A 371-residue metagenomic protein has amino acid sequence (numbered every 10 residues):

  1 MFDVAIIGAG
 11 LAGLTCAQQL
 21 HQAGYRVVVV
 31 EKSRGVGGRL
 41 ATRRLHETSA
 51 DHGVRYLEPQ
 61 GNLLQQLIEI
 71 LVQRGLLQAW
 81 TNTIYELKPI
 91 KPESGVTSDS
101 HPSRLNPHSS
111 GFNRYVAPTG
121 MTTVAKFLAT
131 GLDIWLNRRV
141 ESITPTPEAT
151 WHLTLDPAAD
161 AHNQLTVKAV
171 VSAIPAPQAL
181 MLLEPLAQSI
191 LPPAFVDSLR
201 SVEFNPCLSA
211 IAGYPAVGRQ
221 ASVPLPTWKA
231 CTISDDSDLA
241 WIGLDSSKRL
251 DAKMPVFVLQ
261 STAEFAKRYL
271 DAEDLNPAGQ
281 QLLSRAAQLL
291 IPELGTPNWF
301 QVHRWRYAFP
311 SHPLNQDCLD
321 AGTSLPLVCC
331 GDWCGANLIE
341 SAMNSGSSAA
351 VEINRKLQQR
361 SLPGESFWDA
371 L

Functional and structural regions predicted by a protein language model:
M1-A12: Beta1/beta-strand and adjacent pyrophosphate-binding region of the FAD-binding site in flavoprotein oxidoreductases
A5, H21-L45: Glycine-rich FAD pyrophosphate-binding loop
G37, N163-Q164, K168-P226, P292: Central helical "cap/lid" subdomain
T42-Y85: N-terminal FAD cofactor-binding segment of flavoenzymes
Y56-Q60, V96-T97, H101, L105-F127 (+1 more regions): Short beta-strand to alpha-helix junction loop
L136-H152: A conserved short coil-to-beta-strand element within the FAD-binding core of flavoproteins
S247-R306: Flavin-binding catalytic cores
L250-A252, V302-C329, W333: FAD-binding beta-loop-beta segment adjacent to the flavin cofactor pocket
